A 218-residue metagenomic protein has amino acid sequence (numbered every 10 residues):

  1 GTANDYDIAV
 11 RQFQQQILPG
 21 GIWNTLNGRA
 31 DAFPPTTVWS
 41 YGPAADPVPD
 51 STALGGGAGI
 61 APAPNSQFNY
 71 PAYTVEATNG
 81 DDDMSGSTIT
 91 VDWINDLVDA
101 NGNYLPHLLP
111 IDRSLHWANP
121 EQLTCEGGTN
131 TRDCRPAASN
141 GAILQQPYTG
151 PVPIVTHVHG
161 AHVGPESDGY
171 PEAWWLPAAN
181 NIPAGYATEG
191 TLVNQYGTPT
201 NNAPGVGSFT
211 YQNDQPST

Functional and structural regions predicted by a protein language model:
G1-H157, A161-N194, T198: N-terminal, post-signal-peptide metal-ligating segments of extracellular/periplasmic oxidoreductases, dominated by
N202: Peripheral membrane lipid-binding modules
G205-F209: Short strand-edge motifs at loop-to-beta-strand transitions and within beta-strands of extracellular beta-rich domains
Q212-D214: Hydrophobic loop/turn residues within beta-sheet-rich immunoglobulin-like superfamily modules
S217-T218: Short glycine/proline/serine/threonine-rich loop/turn segments at secondary-structure transition edges
